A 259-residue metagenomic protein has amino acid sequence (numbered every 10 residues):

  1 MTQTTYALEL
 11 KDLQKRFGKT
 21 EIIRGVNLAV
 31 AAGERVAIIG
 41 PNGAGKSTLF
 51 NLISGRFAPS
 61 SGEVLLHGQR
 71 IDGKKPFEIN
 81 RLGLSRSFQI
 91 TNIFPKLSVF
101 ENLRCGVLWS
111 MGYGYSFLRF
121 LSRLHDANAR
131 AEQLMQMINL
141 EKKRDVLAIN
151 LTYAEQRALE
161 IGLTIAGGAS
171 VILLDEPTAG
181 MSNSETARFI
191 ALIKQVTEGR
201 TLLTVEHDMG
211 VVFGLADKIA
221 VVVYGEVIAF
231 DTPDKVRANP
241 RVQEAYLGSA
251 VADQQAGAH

Functional and structural regions predicted by a protein language model:
T2-H259: Glycine-rich phosphate-binding loops of nucleotide-dependent enzymes
